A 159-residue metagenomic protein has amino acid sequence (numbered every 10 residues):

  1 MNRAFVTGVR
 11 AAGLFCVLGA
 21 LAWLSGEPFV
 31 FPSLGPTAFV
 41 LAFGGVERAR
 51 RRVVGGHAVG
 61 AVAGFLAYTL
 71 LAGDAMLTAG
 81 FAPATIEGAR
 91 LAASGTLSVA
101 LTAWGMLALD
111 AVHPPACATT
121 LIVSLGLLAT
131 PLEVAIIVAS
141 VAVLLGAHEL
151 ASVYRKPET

Functional and structural regions predicted by a protein language model:
M1-M76, A89-T96, T102-G105, G126-T159: Alpha-helical transmembrane segments and their membrane-interface boundaries that form or gate the permeation pathway
A75-T85, C117-I122: Membrane-interface helix termini and inter-helical loops of multi-pass transporters
I86-S94, V112-P115: Subset of alpha-helical transmembrane segments and adjacent helix-loop junctions that display helix-helix
L109-A118, S124-G126: Interfacial helix-loop-helix junctions of multi-pass membrane proteins
